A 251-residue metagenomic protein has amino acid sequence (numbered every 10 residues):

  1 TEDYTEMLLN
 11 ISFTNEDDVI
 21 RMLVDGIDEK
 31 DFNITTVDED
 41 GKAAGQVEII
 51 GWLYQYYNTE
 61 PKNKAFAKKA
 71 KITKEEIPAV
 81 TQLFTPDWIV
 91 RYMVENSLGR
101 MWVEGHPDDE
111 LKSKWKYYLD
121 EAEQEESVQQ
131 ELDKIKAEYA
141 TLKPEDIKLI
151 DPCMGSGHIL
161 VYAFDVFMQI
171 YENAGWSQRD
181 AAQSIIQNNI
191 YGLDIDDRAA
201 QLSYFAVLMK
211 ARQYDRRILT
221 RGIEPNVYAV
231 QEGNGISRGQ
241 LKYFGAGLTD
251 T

Functional and structural regions predicted by a protein language model:
T1, T5, T14, Q55-N58 (+3 more regions): Compositionally biased, intrinsically disordered low-complexity regions enriched in proline and serine
T1-G51: Non-catalytic nucleic-acid substrate-recognition regions in nucleic-acid-modifying enzymes
I20, G26, K64-A67, V103: Non-catalytic substrate-recognition/targeting regions of SAM-dependent transferases
E29, N33, V37, T59 (+2 more regions): General structural signal for alpha-helix termini and helix-helix connectors
G45-N63: Core structural elements
K69-T251: SAM-dependent methyltransferase catalytic region
